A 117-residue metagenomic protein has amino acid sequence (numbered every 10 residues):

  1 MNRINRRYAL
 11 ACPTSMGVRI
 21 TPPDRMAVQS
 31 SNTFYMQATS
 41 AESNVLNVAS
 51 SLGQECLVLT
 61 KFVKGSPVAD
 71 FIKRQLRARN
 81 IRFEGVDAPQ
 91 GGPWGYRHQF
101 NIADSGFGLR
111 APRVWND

Functional and structural regions predicted by a protein language model:
M1-T33: Positively charged, low-complexity intrinsically disordered leader regions
N2-R3, A38, V48-S51, G92: Short secondary-structure boundary/capping segments within folded domains
N5, S31, S40, W94-R97: A generic fold-level signal
V18-P23, M36, K64, I102-D104: Generic structural "secondary-structure junction" signal
V18-T21, N44, P112: Short, electropositive, low-hydrophobicity segments enriched in small/polar residues
M26-N47: Short catalytic helix/loop segments, enriched in acidic residues and glycine and frequently bearing histidine
S40-L57, A78: A short, N-terminal amphipathic alpha-helix
E55-D117: Conserved N-terminal subdomain of the carbohydrate kinase-like
